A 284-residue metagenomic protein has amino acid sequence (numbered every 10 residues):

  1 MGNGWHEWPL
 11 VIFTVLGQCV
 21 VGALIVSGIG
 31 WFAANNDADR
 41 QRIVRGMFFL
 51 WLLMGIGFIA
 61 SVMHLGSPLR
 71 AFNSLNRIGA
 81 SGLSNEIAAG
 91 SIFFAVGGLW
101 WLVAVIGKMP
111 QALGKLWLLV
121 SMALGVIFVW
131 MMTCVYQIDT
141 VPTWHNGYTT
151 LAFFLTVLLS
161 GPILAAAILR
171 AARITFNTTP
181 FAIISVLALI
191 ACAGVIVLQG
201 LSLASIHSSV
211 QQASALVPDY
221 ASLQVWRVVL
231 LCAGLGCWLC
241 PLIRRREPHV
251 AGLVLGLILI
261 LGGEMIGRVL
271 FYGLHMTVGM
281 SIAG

Functional and structural regions predicted by a protein language model:
M1-I56, G273-T277: N-terminal signal-anchor module of multipass membrane proteins
M1-L10, V62-S84, T133-T150, G200-L223 (+1 more regions): Membrane-interface interhelical loops and short amphipathic "cap" helices that link adjacent transmembrane segments
T14-Q18, N36, A89-S91, L99-I266: Long, contiguous internal "core" modules enriched in hydrophobic/ aromatic residues
I29, I56-I59, L164, I168: Alpha-helical membrane-inserting segments
Q41-R42, G79-S84, G114: Interfacial loop-to-helix junctions that mark the boundaries of transmembrane helices in multi-pass membrane
F49-K108, G125: Long, hydrophobic/aromatic-enriched structural stretches that serve as scaffold segments
